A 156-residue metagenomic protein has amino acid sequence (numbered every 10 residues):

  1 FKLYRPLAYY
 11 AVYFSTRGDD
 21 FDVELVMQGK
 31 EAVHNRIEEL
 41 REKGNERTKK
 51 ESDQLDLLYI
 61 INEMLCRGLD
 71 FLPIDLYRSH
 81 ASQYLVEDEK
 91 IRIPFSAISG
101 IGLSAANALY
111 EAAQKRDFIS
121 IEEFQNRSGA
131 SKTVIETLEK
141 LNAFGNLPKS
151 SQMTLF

Functional and structural regions predicted by a protein language model:
F1-F156: Noncatalytic, beta-rich nucleic-acid-contacting surfaces in large DNA/RNA-processing enzymes
